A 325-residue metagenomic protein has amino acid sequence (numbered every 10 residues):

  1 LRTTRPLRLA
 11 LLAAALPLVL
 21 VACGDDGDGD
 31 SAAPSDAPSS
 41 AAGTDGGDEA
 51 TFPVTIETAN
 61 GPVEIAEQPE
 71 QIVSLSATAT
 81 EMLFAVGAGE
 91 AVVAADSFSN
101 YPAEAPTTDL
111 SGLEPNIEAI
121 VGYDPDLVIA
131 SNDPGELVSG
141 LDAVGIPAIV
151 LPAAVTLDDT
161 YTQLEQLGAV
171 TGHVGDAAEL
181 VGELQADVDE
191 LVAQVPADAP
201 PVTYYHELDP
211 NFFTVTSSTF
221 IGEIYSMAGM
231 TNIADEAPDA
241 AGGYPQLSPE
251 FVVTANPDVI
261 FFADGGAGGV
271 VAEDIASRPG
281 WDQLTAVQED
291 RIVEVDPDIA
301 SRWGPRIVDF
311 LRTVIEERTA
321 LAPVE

Functional and structural regions predicted by a protein language model:
R2-A14, V21-T78, G175-Y205, E316-E325: Bacterial Sec-exported substrate-binding components of ABC uptake systems
T58-N60, T108-E118, P238-P249: Short helix-initiation/N-cap motifs at beta->coil->alpha
Q71-D133, I233: A short, structured surface patch at a secondary-structure boundary
F98-A103, L137-Q166, V170, E289: Flexible loop/hinge segments that line or gate small-molecule binding clefts
N116-A130, I146, S248-F262: Proline-aspartate-enriched helix->loop->beta-strand connector
E136, D159, L164-A169, A178 (+2 more regions): Structured C-terminal subdomain patch of bacterial secreted/periplasmic proteins
E136, V150-L167, A199-I224, G268-V271: Extracytoplasmic ligand-binding site segments that recognize negatively charged/polar headgroups
S218-G243, E294: His/Asp/Glu-enriched short active-site or ligand-binding loop at hydrolase and phosphoryl-transfer sites
